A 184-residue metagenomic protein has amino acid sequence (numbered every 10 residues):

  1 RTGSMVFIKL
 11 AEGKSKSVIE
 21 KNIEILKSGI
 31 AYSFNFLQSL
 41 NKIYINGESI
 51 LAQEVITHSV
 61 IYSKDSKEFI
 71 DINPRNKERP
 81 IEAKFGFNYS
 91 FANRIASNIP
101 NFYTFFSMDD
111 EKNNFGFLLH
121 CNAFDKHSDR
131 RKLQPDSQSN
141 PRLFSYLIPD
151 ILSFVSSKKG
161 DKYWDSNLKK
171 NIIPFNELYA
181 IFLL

Functional and structural regions predicted by a protein language model:
R1-L184: GHKL/Bergerat-fold ATPase module
